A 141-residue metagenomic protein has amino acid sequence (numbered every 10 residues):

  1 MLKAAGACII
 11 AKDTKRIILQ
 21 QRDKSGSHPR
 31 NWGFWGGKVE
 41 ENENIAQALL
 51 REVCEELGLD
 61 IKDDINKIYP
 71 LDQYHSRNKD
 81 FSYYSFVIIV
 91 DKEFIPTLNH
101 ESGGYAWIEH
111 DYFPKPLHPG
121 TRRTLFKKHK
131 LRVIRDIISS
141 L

Functional and structural regions predicted by a protein language model:
M1, I138-L141: Short, Lys/Arg-enriched, disordered terminal segments
M1-I18, K38, V87: Conserved N-terminal beta-strand and adjoining loop/helix that marks the start of the Nudix/MutT-like hydrolase domain
K12-T14, S25, K79: Short strand-connecting beta-turns/loops that link adjacent beta-strands
R22: Short loop/turn segments immediately following the C-termini of beta-strands
G26-R30: A conserved beta-turn-beta hairpin within the catalytic core of GNAT-like acetyltransferases that forms part
G37-K127, S140: Unchanged
K128-I137: Active-site or metal-binding loop neighborhoods of secreted/extracellular toxin and effector enzymes
